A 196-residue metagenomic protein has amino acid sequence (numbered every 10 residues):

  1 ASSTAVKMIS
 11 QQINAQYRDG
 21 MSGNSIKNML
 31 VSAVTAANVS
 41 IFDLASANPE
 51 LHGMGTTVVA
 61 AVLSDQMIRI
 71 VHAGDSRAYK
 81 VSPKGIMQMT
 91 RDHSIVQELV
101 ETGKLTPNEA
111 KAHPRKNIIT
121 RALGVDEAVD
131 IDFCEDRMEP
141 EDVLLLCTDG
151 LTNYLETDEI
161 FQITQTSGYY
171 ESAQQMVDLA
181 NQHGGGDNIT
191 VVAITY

Functional and structural regions predicted by a protein language model:
A1-Y196: PP2C/PPM-type serine/threonine phosphatase catalytic domain
